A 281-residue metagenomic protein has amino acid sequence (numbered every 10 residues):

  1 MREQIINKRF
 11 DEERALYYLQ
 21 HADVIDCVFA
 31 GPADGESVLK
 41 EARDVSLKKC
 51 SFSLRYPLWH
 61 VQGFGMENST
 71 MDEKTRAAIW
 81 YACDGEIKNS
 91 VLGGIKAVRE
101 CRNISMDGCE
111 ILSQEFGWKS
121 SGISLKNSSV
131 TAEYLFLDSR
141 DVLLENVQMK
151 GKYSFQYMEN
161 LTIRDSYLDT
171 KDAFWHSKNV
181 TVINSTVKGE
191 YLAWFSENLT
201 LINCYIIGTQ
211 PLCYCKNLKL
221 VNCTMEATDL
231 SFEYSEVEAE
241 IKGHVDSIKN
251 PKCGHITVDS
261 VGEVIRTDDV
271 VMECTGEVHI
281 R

Functional and structural regions predicted by a protein language model:
M1-R281: Long, distal/terminal scaffolding or interaction modules with repetitive or compositionally biased sequence
